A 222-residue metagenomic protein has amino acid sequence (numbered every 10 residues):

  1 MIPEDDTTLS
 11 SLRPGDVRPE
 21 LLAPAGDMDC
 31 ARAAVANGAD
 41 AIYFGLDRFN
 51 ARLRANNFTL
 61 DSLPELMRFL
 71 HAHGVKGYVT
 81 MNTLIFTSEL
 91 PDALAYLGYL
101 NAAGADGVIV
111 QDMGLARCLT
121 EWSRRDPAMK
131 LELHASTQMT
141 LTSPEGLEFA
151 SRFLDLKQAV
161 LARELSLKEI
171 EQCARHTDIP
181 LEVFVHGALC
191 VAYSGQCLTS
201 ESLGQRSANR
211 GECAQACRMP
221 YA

Functional and structural regions predicted by a protein language model:
I2-L141, L161-L165, E169-A222: Active-site pocket-lining/capping segments in soluble small-molecule metabolic enzymes
S143-G146: Conserved nucleotide-cofactor-binding alpha/beta core module
K157: Long, basic N-terminal domains or extensions that often function in RNA/ssDNA interaction or organelle/cellular
